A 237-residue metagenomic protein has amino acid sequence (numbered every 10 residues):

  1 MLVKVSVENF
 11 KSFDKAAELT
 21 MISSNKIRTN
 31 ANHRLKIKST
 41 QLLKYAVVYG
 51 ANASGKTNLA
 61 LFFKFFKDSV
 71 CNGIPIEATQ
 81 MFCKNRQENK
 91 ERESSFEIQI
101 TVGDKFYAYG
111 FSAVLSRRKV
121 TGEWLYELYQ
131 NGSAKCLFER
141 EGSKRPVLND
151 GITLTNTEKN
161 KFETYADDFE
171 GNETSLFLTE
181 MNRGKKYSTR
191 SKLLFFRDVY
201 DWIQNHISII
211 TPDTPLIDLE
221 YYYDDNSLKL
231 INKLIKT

Functional and structural regions predicted by a protein language model:
M1-F65: Pre-Walker A-like glycine/lysine-rich segment at the N-terminus of P-loop NTPase domains
V7, I98-D104, L125-L128: Short acidic, glycine-rich loop/turn motifs
F13-A16, I22, G73, N172 (+1 more regions): Surface-exposed loop/turn and secondary-structure junction residues enriched for glycine/proline
F13-K15, G103-Y107, G132-A134: Short acidic/polar mixed-charge low-complexity motifs
T20-I22, Q99, S112, T179: Residues in well-ordered beta-strands of folded domains
R34, Q41, A46-V47, A51 (+1 more regions): Conserved P-loop NTP-binding catalytic core
A108-T237: Electropositive, glycine-dotted interaction segments that contact anionic polymers or phosphate-rich ligands
